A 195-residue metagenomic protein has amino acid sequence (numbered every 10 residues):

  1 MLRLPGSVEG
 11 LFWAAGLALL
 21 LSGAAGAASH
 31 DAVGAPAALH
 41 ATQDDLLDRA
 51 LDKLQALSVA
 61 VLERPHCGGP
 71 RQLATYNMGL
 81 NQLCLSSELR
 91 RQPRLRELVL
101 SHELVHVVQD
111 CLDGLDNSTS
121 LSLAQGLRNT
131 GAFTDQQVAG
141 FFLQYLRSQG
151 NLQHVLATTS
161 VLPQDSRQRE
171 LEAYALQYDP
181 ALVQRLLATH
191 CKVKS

Functional and structural regions predicted by a protein language model:
L2-W13: Bacterial N-terminal signal peptides that target proteins for export
L11-S22: Bacterial N-terminal signal peptides
G26-C84, E88-Q92: Auxiliary, metal-adjacent structural segments of Zn-dependent hydrolase domains
A60, G68-Q72, L123-S195: Metalloprotease/metallohydrolase-associated module, dominated by Zn2+-dependent proteases
G69-P70, L95-E97, C111-L112, S122: Acidic/His-rich structured neighborhood in mature extracellular/periplasmic domains
L89-R91, G114, P180: Solvent-exposed loop/turn segments at secondary-structure junctions within structured extracellular/periplasmic domains
P93-V108: Short alpha-helix carrying the canonical HExxH Zn2+-binding catalytic motif
L104-L121: Catalytic Zn2+-binding segment of zinc metalloproteases
